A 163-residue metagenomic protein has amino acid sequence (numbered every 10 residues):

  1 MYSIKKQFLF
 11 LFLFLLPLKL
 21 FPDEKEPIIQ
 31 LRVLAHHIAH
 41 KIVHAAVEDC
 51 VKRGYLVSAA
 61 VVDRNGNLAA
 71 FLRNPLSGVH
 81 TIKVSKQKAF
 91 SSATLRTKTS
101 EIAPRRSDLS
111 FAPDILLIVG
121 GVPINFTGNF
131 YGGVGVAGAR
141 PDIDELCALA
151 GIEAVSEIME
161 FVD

Functional and structural regions predicted by a protein language model:
M1-L9: Bacterial N-terminal signal peptides that target proteins for export
L9-F10, S92: General helical structural elements
L13-F21: Hydrophobic h-region of N-terminal signal peptides that target proteins for export in Gram-negative bacteria
D23-D163: Flexible, solvent-exposed loop/hinge segments and secondary-structure transition points
